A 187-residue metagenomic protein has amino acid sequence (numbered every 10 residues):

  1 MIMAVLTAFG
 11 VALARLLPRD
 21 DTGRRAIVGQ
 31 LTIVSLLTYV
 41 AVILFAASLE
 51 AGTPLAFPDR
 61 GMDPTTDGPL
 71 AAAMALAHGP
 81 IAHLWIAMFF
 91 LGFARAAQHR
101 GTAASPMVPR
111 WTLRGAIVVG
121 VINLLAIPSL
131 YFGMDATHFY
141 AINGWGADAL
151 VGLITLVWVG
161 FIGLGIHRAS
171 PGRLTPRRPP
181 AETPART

Functional and structural regions predicted by a protein language model:
M1-T187: Hydrophobic, aromatic-enriched alpha-helical segments typical of multi-pass transmembrane helices
